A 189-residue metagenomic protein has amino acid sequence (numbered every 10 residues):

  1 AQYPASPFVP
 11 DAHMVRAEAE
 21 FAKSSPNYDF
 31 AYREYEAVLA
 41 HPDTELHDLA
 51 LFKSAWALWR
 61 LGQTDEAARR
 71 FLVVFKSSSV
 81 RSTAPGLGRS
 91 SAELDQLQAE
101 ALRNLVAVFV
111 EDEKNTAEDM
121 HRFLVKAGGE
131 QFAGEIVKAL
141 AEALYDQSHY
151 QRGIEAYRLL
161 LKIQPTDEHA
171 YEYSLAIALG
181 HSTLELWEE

Functional and structural regions predicted by a protein language model:
A1-E189: Acidic, polar-rich low-complexity tracts and alpha-helical solenoid repeat scaffolds
